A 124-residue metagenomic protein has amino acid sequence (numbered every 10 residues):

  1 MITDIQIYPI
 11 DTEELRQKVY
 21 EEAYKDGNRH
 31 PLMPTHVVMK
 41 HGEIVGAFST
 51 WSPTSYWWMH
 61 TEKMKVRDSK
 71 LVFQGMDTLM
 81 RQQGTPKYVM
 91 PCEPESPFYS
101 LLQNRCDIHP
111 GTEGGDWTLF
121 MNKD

Functional and structural regions predicted by a protein language model:
M1-R29, G114-D124: Short amphipathic alpha-helix that is part of the acyltransferase structural core
I2-P9, A47, T54, M76 (+1 more regions): Histidine-/acidic-rich catalytic cores in large beta-rich domains
I2-T3, E43-G46, Q103-R105: Short small/polar-residue motifs
I10-K18, P31-V38, E62-V66, P91-F98: Short linear motifs at secondary-structure transitions and domain/linker junctions
E13-E21, K25, H41, Q74 (+2 more regions): Polar/charged alpha-helical tracts
H30-D68, K123-D124: Conserved donor-binding loop and adjoining core beta-sheet/short helix segment in diverse acyl/aminoacyl transferases
W51-E113: Acyl-donor binding region in acyl/amide transferases
